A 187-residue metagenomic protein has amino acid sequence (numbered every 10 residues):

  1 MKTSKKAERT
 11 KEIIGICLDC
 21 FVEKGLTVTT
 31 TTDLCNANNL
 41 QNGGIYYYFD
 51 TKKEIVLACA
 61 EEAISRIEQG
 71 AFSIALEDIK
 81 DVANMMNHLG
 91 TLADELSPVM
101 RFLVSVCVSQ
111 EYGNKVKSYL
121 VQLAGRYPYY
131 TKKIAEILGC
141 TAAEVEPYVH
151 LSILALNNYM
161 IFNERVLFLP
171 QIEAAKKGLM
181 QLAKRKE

Functional and structural regions predicted by a protein language model:
M1-A7, C140: N-terminal intrinsically disordered/low-complexity leader segments
K6-R9, V145-V149: Short amphipathic alpha-helix in the helical subdomain of ABC transporter nucleotide-binding domains
E12, I16, C20-E54, A58: Helix-turn-helix
E12, I16-E23, Q69-G70, I74 (+4 more regions): Solvent-exposed, amphipathic alpha-helical segments
A58, Q69-L96, A142, Y148-V149 (+1 more regions): Hydrophobic alpha-helical connector segments
E61-I67: Short, basic, alpha-helical segments at the C-terminal edge of helix-turn-helix-like DNA-binding modules
S73, E95-P98, Y112-P147, K177-M180: Amphipathic alpha-helical packing segments from all-alpha helical-bundle domains
L92-E95, S105, S109, G113-N114 (+3 more regions): Amphipathic C-terminal alpha-helical segment
